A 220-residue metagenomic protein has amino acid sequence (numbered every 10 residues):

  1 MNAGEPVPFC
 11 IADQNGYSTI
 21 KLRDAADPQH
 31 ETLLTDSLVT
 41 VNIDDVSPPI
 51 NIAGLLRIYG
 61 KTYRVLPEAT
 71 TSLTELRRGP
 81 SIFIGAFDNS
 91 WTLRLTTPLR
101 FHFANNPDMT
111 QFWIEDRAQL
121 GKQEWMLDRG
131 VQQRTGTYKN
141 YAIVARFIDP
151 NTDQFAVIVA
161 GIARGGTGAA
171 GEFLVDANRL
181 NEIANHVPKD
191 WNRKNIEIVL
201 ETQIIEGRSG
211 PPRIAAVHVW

Functional and structural regions predicted by a protein language model:
M1-W220: Solvent-exposed alpha-helical segments and adjacent loops that form catalytic or protein-interaction surfaces
